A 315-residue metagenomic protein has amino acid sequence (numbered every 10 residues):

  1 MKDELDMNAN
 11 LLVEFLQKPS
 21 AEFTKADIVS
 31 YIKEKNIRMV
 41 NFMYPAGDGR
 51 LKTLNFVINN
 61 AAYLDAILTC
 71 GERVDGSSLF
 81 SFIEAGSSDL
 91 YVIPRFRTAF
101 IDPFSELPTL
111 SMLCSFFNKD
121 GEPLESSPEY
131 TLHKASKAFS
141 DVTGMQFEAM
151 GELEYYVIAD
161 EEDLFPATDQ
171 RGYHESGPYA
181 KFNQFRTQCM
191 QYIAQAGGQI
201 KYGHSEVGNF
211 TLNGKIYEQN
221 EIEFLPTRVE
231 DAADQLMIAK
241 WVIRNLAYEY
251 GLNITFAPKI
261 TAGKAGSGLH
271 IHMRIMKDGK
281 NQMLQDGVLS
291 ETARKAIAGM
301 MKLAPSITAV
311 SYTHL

Functional and structural regions predicted by a protein language model:
M1-F210, T227-W241: ATP/Mg2+-dependent ligation/transfer catalytic cores
A62-E72, V288-P305: Long, continuous compositionally biased terminal/linker segments
L113, E152-P166, N209-E223, A257-G279: Histidine-centered divalent-metal-coordination microenvironment in nucleic-acid enzymes
K137-G144, Q191-G198, N245-L252, A298-A309: Generic secondary-structure signature for well-ordered alpha-helical cores
Y192-Q199, H204-E206, N213-E218, E230 (+3 more regions): N-terminal structural module
A233-I297: Acidic, glycine-rich loop-and-beta core segments that form the ion-binding/anion-interacting portion of active sites
T313-H314: Conserved small/polar residues in nucleotide/adenosyl-binding loops
